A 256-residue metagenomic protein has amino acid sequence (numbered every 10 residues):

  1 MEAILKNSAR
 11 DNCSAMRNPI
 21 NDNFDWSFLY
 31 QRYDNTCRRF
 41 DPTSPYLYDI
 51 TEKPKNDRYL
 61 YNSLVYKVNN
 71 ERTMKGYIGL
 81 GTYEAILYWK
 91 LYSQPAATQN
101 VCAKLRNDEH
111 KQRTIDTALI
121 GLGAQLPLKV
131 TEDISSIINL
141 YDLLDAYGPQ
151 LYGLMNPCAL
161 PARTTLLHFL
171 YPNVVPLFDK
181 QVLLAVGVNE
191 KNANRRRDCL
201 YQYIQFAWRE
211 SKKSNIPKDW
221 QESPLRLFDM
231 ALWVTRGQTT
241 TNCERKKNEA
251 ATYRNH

Functional and structural regions predicted by a protein language model:
M1-L80, P176-H256: C-terminal accessory module of base-excision DNA glycosylases/AP lyases that mediates lesion recognition and DNA
L60-N107: Small-residue-rich anion-binding loops in enzyme active sites
V65, L87, I138-Y141, I204: A generic alpha-helix structural signal
G76-L80, T131-I134, N156-L160, P176: Alpha-helix initiation and capping sites
I86-S93, L105, Y147, L167-Y171 (+3 more regions): Generic structural signal for hydrophobic core residues of well-folded globular domains
Y92-C158: Helix-hairpin-helix/helix-loop-helix acidic hairpins
D142-G187: Catalytic DNA-binding helix-loop module of base-excision-repair DNA glycosylases/AP lyases
